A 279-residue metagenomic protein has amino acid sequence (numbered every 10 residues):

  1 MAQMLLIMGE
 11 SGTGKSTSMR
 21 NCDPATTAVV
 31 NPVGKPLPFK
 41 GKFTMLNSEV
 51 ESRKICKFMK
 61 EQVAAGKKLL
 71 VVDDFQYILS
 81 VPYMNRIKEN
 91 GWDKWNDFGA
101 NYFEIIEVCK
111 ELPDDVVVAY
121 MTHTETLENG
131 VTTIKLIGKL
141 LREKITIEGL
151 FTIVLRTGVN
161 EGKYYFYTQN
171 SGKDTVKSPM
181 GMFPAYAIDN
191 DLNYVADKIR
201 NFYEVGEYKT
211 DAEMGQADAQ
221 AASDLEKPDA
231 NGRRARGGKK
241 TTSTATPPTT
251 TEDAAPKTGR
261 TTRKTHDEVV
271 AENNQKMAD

Functional and structural regions predicted by a protein language model:
M1-A65, L69-V72, Q76-Y77: Conserved P-loop
M1-L6, T17, V195-D279: Glycine- and charge-rich intrinsically disordered segments
T17, F39, V81-P82, N129-V131 (+1 more regions): Short glycine-/acidic-enriched loop or helix-start segments at secondary-structure transitions that form or flank
P24, V33-L37, F75-Y77, T124-E128 (+2 more regions): Conserved nucleotide-binding/hydrolysis micro-motifs of P-loop NTPases
T27-V29, V118, V154-R156: Short, well-ordered beta-strand core segments
A65, D114, G149: Structured loop/turn residues at beta-strand edges in well-structured enzyme cores
L69, D74-I145: P-loop NTPase motor core
L127-A235: Conserved GTP-binding G-domain of TRAFAC-class P-loop NTPases and closely related GTPase folds
